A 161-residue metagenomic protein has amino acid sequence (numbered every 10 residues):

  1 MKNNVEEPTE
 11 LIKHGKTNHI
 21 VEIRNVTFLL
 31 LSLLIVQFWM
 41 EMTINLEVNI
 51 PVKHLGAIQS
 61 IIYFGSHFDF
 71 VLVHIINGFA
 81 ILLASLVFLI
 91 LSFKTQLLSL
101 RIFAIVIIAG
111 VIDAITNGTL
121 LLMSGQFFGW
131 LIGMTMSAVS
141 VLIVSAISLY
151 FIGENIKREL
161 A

Functional and structural regions predicted by a protein language model:
K2-A161: Polytopic transmembrane helical bundles with strong interfacial aromatic enrichment
